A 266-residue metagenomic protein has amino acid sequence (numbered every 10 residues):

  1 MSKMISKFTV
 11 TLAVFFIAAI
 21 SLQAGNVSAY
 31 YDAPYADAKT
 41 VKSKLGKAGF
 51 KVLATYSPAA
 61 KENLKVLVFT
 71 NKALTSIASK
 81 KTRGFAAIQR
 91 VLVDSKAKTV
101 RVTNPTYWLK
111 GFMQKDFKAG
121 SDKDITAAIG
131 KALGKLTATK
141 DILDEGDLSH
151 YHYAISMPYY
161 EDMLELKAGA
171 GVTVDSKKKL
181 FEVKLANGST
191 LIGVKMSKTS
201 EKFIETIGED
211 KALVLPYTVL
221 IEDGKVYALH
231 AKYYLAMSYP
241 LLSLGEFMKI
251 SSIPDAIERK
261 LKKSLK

Functional and structural regions predicted by a protein language model:
M1-S6: N-terminal secretory signal peptides that target proteins for export/translocation
V10-A19: Bacterial N-terminal signal peptides
A24-A60, Q114, A132-K195: Terminal, regulation- and interaction-focused segments at domain boundaries
N26-V27, F85-Q89, A212-P216: Short, surface-exposed coil-to-beta transition loops
V66-Y107: Mid-chain, structured segments of secreted extracytoplasmic proteins
V91-L92, E182, L215-L220: Short, surface-exposed beta-strand/loop micro-motifs that present aromatic residues
W108-G146, M237-K266: C-terminal partner/receptor-binding element of secreted or periplasmic proteins
S200-K266: A cross-kingdom marker for long, charged
